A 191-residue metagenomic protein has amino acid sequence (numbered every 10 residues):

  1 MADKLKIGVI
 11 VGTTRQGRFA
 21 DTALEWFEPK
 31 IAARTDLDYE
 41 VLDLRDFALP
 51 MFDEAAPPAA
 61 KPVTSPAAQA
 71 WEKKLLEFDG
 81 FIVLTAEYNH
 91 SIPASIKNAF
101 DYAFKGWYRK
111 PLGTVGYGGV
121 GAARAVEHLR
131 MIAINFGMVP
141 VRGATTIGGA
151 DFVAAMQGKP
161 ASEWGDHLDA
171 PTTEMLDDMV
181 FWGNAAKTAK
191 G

Functional and structural regions predicted by a protein language model:
M1-T85, S91-N98, Y102, K159-F181 (+1 more regions): N-terminal beta1-alpha1-beta2 submodule of the flavodoxin-like/Rossmannoid cofactor-binding fold
A2-D3, W107-R109: Short, flexible coil/linker segments at domain boundaries that flank nucleotide/cofactor-interacting
T85-A86, P111: Short, proline-centered helix/strand-breaking motifs
N89-H90, G121: Glycine-rich nucleotide phosphate-binding loop and flanking beta-alpha elements of Rossmann-like dinucleotide-binding
A103, W107, A133-G137, G183 (+1 more regions): Short, well-ordered alpha-helical segments in soluble proteins
Y108-A154, D166-P171: Short, glycine-/small-residue-rich phosphate/pyrophosphate-handling segment
